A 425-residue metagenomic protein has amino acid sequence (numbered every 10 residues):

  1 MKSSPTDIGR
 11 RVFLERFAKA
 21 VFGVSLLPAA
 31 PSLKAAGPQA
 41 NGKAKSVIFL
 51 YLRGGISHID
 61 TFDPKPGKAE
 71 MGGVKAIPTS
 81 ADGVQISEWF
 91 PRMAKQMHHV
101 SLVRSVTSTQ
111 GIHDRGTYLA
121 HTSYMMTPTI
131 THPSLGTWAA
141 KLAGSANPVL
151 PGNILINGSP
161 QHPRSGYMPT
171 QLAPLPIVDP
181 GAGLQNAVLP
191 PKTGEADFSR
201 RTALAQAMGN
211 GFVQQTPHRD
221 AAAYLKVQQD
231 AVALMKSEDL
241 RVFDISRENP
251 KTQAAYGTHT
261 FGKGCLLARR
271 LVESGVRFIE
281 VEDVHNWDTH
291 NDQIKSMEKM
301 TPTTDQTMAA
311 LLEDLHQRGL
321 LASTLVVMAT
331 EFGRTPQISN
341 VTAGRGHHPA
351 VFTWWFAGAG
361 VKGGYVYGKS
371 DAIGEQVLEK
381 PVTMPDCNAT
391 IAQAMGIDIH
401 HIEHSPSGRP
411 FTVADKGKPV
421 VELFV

Functional and structural regions predicted by a protein language model:
M1-V425: Ligand-binding pockets and gating/stacking loops
